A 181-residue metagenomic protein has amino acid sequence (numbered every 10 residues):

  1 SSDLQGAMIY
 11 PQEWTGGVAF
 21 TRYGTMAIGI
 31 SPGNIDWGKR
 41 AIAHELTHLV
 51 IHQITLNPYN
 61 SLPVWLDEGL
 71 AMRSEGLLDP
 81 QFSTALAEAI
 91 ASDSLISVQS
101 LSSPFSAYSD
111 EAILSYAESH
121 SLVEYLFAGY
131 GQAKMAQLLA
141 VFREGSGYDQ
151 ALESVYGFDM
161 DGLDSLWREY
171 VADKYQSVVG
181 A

Functional and structural regions predicted by a protein language model:
S2-P63, L95, F105, S115 (+1 more regions): Juxtacatalytic substrate-recognition/specificity segment
M8, W14-G16, I54, Y59 (+9 more regions): Short, flexible coil/linker segments at or flanking structured domains
T25-I35, D79-P80, T84-A89, Y108-E111 (+1 more regions): Low-complexity, flexible helical/coil segments
W37, A41, E45-L49, W65-R73 (+8 more regions): Extracytoplasmic/secreted proteins, especially bacterial periplasmic and envelope-associated proteins
I54, S61-P104, S154-K174: Post-HExxH zinc-binding segment in Zn-dependent metallohydrolases
Q99-A181: Pan-zinc metallopeptidase signature
